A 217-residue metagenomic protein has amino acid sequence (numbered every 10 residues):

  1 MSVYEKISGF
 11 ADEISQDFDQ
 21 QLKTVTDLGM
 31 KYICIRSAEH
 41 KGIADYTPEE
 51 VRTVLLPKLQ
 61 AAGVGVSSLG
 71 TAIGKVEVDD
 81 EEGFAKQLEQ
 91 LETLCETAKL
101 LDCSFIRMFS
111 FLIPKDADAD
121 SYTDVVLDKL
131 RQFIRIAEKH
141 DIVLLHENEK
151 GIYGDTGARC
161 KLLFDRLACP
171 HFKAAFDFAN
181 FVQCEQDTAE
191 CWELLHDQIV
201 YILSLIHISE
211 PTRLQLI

Functional and structural regions predicted by a protein language model:
E5-A11, I33-I35, V66-T71, I106-M108 (+3 more regions): Hydrophobic faces of well-ordered beta-strands that scaffold small-molecule active sites in alpha/beta enzyme cores
I7, T24-M30: A short, Lys/Arg-enriched amphipathic alpha-helix followed by its capping loop at the start of a domain
F10-I14, R36-H40, T71-G74, F111-I113 (+3 more regions): Active-site beta-loop-alpha junctions enriched in small/polar residues
Q16-T24, Q60-A61, G65, E77-A174 (+2 more regions): Active-site acidic/histidine proton-transfer and metal-coordination neighborhood in alpha/beta enzyme cores
R36-L56, F111-A117: Glycine-rich, proline-tolerant flexible connector loops at the mouths of alpha/beta enzymes
C191-S209: Aromatic-lined glycan-binding groove of carbohydrate-active enzymes
H207-I217: Single conserved hydrophobic/aromatic residue that forms the stacking wall/gate of nucleotide- or nucleobase-binding
